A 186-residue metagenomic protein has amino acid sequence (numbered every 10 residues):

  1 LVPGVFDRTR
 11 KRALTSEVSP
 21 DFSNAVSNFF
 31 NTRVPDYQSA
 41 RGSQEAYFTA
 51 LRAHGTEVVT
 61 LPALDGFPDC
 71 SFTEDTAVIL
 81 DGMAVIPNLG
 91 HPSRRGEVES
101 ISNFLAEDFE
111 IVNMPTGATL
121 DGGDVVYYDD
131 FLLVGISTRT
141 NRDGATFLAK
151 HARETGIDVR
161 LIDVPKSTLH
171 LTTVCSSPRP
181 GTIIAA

Functional and structural regions predicted by a protein language model:
L1-A186: The feature marks the mature, well-folded catalytic cores of soluble enzymes
